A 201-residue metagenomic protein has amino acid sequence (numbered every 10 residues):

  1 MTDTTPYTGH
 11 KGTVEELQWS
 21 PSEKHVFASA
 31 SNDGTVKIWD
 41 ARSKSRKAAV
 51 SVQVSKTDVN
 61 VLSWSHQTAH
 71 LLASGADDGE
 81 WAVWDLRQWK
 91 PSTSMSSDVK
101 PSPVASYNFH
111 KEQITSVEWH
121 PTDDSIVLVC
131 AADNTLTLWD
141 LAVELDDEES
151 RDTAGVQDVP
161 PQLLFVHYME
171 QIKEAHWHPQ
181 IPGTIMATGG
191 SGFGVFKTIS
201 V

Functional and structural regions predicted by a protein language model:
M1-D3, K44-V50, K90-P103, L145-L163: Beta-strand initiation motifs
D3-T5, P21-A28, K37, R46-V50 (+7 more regions): Structural hallmark of WD40 beta-propellers
G12-W19, K56-Q67, K111-W119, E170-W177: Canonical WD40 repeat/beta-propeller blade segments in eukaryotic WD-repeat proteins
S29-D33, A41, S74-D78, L86 (+2 more regions): Conserved strand-to-loop turn within each blade of WD40 beta-propeller repeats
V36-A41, W81-L86, V117, L136-A142 (+1 more regions): WD40-repeat beta-propellers
D98, S102-E118, E149-H178: Conserved blade-ending motifs and adjacent loop-strand segments that build the rim/top face of beta-propeller domains
K111-R151: Loop/turn-rich, solvent-exposed surfaces of beta-rich toroidal or solenoidal domains
E174-V201: Blade-level signature of beta-propeller repeat domains, shared across WD40, Kelch, NHL, RCC1 and BNR/Asp-box propellers
